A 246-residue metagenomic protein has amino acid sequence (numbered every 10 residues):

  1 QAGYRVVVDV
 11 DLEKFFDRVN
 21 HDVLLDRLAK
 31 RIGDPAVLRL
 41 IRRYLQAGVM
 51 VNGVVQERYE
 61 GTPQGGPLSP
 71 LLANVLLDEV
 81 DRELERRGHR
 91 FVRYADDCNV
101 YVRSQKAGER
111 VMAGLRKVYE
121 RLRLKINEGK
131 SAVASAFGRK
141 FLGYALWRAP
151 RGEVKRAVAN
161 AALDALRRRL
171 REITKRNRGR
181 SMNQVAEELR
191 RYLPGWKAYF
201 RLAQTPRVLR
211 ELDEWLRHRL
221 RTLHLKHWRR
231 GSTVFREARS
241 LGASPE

Functional and structural regions predicted by a protein language model:
Q1-G138: Conserved polymerase palm-domain catalytic core
V23-R27, Y94-D97, R169-E172, Y192-W196 (+1 more regions): A general alpha-helix detector
Q46, R116-K117, R121-E187, Y192-P194: A conserved non-catalytic segment of reverse transcriptases and RNA-directed RNA polymerases corresponding to the late
E57-G61, G152-K155, R171-V185, G195-V208 (+1 more regions): Short, solvent-exposed helix-loop connector elements
R90, M112-L115, Q204-D213: Composition- and surface-driven signal marking solvent-exposed, interaction-prone regions in large proteins
L115, L189, D213-L220: Short amphipathic alpha-helical coiled-coil/interface segments
H218-R219, H224, W228-E246: Extended C-terminal regions of large enzymes
